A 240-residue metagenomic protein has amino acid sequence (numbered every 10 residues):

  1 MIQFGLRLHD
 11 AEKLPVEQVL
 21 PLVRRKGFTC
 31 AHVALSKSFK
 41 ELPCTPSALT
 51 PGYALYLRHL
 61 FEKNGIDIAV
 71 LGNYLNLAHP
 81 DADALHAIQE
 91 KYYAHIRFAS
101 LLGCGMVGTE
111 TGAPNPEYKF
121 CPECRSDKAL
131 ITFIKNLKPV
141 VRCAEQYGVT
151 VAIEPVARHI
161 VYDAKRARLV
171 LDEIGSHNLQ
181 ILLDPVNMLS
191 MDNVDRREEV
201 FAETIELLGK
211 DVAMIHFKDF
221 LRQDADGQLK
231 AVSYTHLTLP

Functional and structural regions predicted by a protein language model:
M1-K13: Boundary/entry segment of secreted carbohydrate-active catalytic domains
Q3-L6, A31, I134-Y234: Acidic/histidine-rich catalytic cores of soluble enzymes
D10-E12, L35-K37, L75-L77, T111-N115 (+3 more regions): Active-site-proximal loop/turn and secondary-structure-junction residues that shape catalytic pockets, frequently
E17-Q18, L55-N64, A78-L183: Active-site acidic/histidine proton-transfer and metal-coordination neighborhood in alpha/beta enzyme cores
V19-S36: Catalytic domains of carbohydrate-active enzymes, especially glycoside hydrolases
A34-Y56: Glycine-rich, proline-tolerant flexible connector loops at the mouths of alpha/beta enzymes
T235-P240: Conserved small/polar residues in nucleotide/adenosyl-binding loops
